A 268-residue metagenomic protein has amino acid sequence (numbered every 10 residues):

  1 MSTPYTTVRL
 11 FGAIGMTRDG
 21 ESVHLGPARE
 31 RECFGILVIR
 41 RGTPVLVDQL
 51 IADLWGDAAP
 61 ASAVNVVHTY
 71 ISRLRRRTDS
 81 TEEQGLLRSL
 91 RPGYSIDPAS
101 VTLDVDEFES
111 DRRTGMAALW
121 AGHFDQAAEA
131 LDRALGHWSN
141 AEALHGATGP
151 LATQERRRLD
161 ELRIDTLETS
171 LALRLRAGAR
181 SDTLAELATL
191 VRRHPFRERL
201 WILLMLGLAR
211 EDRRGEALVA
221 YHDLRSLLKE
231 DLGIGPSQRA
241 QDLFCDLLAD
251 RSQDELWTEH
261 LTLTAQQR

Functional and structural regions predicted by a protein language model:
M1-T3: Basic, amphipathic DNA-recognition helix from helix-turn-helix-like DNA-binding domains
T6-R9, G85-S89: Short beta-strand
L10-S22: Short, Lys/Arg-enriched N-terminal segment that forms or immediately precedes the first helix of a structured domain
S22-L54, L74, E198-L204: Short amphipathic alpha-helical recognition elements used for nucleic-acid or partner binding across transcription
V23-H24, I39-G42, A59-V64, Q84 (+1 more regions): Intrinsically disordered, charged and Pro/Gly-enriched terminal/linker segments that flank large helical-solenoid
P27-G35, P60-S80: DNA-recognition element of transcription regulators
